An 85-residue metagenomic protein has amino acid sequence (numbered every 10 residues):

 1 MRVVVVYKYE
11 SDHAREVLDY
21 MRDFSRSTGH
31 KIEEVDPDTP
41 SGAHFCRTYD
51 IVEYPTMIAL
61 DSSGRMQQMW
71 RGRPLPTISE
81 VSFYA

Functional and structural regions predicted by a protein language model:
M1-T28: Local sequence-structure signature of Cys/Sec-based thiol-disulfide redox active-site neighborhoods
Y7-Y9, G29-G42: Thiol-based oxidoreductase modules, predominantly thioredoxin-like and allied folds used for disulfide exchange
D19-M21, T48-Y49, R73: Short, glycine/charged-enriched secondary-structure capping and boundary segments
S27-H30, I51: Short, well-ordered coil loops that connect the C-terminus of an alpha-helix to the N-terminus of a beta-strand
S41-Y49: N-terminal beta-loop-helix "entrance" segment that forms/cooperates in small-molecule cofactor or anionic ligand
Y49-A59: Structural micro-motif
I58-A85: Non-catalytic, surface beta->alpha helical segment in thiol-disulfide oxidoreductase systems
